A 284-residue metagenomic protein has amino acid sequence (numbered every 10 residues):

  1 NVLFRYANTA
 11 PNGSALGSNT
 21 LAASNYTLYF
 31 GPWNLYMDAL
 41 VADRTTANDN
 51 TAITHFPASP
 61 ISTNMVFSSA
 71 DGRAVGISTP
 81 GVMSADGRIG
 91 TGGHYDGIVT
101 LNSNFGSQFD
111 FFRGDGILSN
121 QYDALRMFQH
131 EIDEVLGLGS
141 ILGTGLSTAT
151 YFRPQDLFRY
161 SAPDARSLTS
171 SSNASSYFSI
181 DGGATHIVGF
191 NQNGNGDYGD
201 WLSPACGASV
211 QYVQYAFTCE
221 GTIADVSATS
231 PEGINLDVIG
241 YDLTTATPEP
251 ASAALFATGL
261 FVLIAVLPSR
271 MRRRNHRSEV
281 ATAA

Functional and structural regions predicted by a protein language model:
N1-Q129, E134-T245: Extracellular zinc-dependent metalloprotease catalytic-domain scaffold
G13, S59, P250-S252, R270: Intrinsically disordered, low-complexity segments enriched in proline/serine/threonine
D43, N48, T247-P250, F261 (+1 more regions): Generic signature of intrinsically disordered, low-complexity, basic-rich segments and short cationic peptides
V238-G259: Short, threonine-centered small-residue motifs that mark membrane-proximal processing/anchoring sites and TM-junction
A254-A284: C-terminal cell-surface anchoring/sorting signal
